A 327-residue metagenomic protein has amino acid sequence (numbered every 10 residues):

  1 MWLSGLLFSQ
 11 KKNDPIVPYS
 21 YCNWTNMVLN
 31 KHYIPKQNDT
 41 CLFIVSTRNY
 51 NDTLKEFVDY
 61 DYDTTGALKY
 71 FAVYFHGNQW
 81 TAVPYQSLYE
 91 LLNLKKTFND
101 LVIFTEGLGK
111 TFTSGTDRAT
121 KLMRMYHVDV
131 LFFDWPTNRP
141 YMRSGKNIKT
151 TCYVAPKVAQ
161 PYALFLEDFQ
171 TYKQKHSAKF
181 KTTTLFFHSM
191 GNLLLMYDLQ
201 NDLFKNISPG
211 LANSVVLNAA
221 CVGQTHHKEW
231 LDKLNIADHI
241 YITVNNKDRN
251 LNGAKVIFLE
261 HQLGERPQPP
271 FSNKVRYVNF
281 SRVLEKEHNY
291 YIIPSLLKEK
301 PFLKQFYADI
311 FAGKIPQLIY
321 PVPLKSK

Functional and structural regions predicted by a protein language model:
M1-N13: Bacterial Sec-dependent N-terminal signal peptides
K12-K96, T116, T120-Y126, V130 (+2 more regions): Lipolytic serine-hydrolase domain surface
N99-D100: Alpha/beta-hydrolase fold active-site loops
I103-G107, H188: The conserved beta1-alpha1 loop
K110-S114: Short substrate-entry loop that stabilizes the transition state in hydrolases
Y162, F186-G191, L195: Gly/Ala-rich beta-loop-alpha elbow adjacent to hydrolase catalytic centers
